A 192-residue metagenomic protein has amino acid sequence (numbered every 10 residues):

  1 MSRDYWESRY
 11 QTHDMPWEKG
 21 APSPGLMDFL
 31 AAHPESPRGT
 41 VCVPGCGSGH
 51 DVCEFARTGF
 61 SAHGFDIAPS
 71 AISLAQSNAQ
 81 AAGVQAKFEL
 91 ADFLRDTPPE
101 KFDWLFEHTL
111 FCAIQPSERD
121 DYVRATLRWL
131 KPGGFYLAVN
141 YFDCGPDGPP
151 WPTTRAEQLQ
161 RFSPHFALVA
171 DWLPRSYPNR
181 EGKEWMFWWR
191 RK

Functional and structural regions predicted by a protein language model:
M1-C42, G47-E100, I114-K192: Class I (Rossmann-like) S-adenosyl-L-methionine-dependent methyltransferase catalytic domain, capturing the SAM-binding
D103: Conserved acidic residues
F106: A conserved beta-strand element that flanks and buttresses the S-adenosyl-L-methionine
T109-A113: Short catalytic micro-motifs in class I SAM-dependent methyltransferases
